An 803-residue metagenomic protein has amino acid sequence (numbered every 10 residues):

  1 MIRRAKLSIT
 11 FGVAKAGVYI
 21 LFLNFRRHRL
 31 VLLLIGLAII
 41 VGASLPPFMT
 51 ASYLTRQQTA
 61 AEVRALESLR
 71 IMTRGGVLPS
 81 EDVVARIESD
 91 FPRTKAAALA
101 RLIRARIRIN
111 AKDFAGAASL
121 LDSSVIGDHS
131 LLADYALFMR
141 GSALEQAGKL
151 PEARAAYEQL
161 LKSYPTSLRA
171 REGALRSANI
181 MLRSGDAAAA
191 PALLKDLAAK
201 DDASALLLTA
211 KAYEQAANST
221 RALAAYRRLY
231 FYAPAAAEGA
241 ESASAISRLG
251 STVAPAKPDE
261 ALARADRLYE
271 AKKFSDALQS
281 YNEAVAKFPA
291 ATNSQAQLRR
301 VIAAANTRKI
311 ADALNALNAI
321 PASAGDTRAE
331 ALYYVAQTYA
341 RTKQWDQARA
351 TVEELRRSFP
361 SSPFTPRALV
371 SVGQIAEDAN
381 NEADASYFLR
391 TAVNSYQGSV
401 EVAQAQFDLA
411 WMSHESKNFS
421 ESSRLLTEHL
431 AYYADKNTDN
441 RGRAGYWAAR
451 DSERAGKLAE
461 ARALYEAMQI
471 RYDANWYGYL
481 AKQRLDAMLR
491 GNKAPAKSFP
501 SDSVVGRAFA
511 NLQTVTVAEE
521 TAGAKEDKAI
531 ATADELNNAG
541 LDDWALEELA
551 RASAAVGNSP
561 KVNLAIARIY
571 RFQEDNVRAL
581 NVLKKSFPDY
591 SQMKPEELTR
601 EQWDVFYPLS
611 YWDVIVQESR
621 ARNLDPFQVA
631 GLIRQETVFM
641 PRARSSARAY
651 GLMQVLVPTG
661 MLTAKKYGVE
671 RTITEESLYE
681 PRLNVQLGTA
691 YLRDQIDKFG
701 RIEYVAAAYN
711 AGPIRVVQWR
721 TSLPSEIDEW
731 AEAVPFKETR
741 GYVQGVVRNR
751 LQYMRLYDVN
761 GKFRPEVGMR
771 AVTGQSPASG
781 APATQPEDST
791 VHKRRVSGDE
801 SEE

Functional and structural regions predicted by a protein language model:
I2-A14, V18-M653, V657-K666, T672-I673 (+7 more regions): Acidic, polar-rich low-complexity tracts and alpha-helical solenoid repeat scaffolds
I673-L683: A short, structured beta-strand-centered segment in the mid-to-C-terminal lobe of catalytic cores from group-transfer
R701-I702: Short loop-to-helix capping motifs
G712-I714: Structural signature of outer-membrane beta-barrel domains
T739-R740: Short, flexible loop segments at boundaries between secondary-structure elements
